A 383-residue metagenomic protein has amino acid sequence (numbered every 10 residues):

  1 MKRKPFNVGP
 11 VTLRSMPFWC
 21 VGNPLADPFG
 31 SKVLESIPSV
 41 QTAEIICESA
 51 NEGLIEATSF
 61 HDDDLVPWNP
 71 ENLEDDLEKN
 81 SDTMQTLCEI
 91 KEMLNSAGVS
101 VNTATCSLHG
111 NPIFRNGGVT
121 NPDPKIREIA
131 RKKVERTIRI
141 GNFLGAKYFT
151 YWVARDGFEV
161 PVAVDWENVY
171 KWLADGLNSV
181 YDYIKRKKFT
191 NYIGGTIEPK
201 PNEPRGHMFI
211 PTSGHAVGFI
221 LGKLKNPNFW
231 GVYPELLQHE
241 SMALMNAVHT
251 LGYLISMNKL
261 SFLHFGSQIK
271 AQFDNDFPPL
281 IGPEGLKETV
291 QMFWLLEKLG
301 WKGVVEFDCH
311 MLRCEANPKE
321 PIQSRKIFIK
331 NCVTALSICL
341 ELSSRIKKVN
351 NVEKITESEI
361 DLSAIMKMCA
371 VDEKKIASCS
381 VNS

Functional and structural regions predicted by a protein language model:
M1-L54, L73, R139, K147 (+4 more regions): Histidine-acidic metal/acid-base catalytic patches
R3, G9-F18, E44-W68, E78 (+2 more regions): Glycine-rich, aromatic-flanked loop segments that form ligand/cofactor-binding clefts across common enzyme folds
C20-G22, D62-V66, T105-G110, V153-G157 (+4 more regions): Active-site-proximal loop/turn and secondary-structure-junction residues that shape catalytic pockets, frequently
P24-S31, L65-D82, G110-E128, R155-N168 (+2 more regions): Surface-exposed, active-site-proximal loop segments in enzymatic domains
D76-G98, L173-G176, V180-Y183, Q291-L295: Catalytic-core regions built around general acid/base machinery
I90-M93, P122-F149, V169-K188: An active-site-proximal structural segment forming one wall of the substrate-binding cleft that immediately precedes
S100, K132-R136, L299-K302: Extended, charge-rich low-complexity interaction segments
C106-G117, A146-N168, T190-H207, P211: Active-site-proximal loop/short-helix segments that contain or immediately flank catalytic acid/base residue(s)
